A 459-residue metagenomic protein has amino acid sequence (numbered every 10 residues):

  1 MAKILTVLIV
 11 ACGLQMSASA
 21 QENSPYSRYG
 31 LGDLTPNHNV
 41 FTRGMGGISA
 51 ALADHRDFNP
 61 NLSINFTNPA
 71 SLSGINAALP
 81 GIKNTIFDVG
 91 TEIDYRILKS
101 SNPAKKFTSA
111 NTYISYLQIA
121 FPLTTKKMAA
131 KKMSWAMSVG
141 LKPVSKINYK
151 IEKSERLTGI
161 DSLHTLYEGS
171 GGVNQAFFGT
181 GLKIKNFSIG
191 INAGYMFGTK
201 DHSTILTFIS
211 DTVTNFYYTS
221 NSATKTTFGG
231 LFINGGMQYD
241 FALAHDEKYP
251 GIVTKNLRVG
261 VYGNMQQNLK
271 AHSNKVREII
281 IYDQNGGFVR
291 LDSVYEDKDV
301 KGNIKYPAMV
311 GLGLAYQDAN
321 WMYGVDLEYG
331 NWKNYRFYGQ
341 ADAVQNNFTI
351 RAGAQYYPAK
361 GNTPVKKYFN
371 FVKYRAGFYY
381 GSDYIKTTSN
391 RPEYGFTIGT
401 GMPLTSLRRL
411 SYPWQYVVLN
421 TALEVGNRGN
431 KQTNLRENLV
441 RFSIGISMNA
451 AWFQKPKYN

Functional and structural regions predicted by a protein language model:
M1-P25, V139, N459: Bacterial Sec-dependent N-terminal signal peptides
Q21-N459: Subset of outer-membrane beta-barrel
